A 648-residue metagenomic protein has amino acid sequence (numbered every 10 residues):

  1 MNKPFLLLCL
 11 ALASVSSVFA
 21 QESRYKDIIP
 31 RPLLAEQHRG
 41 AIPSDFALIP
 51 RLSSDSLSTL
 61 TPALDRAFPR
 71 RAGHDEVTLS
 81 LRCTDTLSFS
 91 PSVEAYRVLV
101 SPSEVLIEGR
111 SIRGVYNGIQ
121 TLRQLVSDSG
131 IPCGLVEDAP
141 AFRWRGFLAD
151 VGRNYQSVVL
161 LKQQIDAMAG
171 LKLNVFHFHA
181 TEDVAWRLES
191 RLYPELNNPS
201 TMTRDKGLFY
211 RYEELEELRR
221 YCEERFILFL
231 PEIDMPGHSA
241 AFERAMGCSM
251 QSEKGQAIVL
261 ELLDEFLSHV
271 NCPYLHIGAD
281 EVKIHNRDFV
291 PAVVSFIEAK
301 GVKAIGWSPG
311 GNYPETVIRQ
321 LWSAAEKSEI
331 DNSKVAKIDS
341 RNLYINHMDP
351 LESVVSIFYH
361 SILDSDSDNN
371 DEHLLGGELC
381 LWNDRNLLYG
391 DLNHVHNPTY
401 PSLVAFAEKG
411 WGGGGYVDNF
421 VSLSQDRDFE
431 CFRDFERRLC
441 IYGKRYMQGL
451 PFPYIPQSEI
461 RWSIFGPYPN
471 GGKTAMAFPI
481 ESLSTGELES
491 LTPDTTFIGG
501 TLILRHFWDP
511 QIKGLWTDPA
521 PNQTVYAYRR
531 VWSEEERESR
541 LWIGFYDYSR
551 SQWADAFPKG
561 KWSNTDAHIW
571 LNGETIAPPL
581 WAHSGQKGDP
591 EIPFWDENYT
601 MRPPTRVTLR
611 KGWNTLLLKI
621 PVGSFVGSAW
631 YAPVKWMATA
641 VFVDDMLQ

Functional and structural regions predicted by a protein language model:
L7, A20-V136, G306, R433-G443 (+1 more regions): Acidic, contiguous N-terminal accessory segments
P91-Q256, L260-Y274, A292, F296 (+4 more regions): Feature activates predominantly on carbohydrate-active enzymes
F242-I318, W322-N332: Active-site neighborhood of glycoside hydrolase catalytic domains
S323-I460: Flexible, acidic glycine-rich loops studded with aromatic residues
R437-Q523, Y548-R550, W581, T615-Q648: Accessory carbohydrate-binding/adhesion or oligomerization-edge regions at the termini of glycan-active proteins
P519-S533, M601-P603: Short beta-strands within extracellular/lumenal beta-sheet-rich domains
E535-K559: A short beta-strand element within beta-rich, extracytoplasmic domains of secreted/secretory-pathway proteins
A554-A556, G560-M637: Beta-strand-rich ligand-recognition modules
